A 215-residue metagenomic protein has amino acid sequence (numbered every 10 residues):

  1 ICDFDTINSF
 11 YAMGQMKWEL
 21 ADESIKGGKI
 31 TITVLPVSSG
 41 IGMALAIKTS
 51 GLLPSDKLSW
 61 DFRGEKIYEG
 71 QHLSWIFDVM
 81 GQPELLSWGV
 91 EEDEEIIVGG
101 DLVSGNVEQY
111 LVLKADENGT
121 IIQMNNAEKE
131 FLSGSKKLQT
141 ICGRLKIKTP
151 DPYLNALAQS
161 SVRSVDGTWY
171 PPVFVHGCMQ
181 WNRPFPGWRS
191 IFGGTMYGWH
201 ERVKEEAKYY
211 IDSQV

Functional and structural regions predicted by a protein language model:
I1-L20, G100, S104, A127-K146 (+1 more regions): An extended acidic
C2-S39, Q159, R163: Extended, loop-rich substrate-binding clefts of extracytoplasmic carbohydrate-active enzymes
S24-G27, S50-S55, Y197-R202, S213-V215: Secondary-structure transition/capping motifs at alpha-helix termini and the adjoining loop/turn into the next element
K26-I30, E95, F174: Short amphipathic beta-strand starts and helix->beta connectors
I32-D116, S135: Polysaccharide-binding surfaces and accessory modules of carbohydrate-active proteins
G119-Q123: Short glycine/proline/serine/threonine-rich loop/turn segments at secondary-structure transition edges
Q139-V215: Substrate-binding groove/exosite segments of carbohydrate-active enzymes
